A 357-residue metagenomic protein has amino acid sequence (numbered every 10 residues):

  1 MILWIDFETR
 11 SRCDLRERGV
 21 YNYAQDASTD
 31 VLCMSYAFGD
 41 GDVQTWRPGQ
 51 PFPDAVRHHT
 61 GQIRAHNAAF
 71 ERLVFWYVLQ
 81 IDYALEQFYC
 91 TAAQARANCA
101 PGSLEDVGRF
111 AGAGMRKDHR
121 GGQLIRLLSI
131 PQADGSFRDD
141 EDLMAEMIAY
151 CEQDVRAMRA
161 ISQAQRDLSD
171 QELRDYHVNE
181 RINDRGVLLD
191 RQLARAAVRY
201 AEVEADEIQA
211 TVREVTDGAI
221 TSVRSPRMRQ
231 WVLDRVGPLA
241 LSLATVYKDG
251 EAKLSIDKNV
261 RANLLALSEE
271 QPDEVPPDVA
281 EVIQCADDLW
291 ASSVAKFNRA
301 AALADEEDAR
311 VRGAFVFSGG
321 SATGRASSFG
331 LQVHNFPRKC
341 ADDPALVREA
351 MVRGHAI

Functional and structural regions predicted by a protein language model:
M1-L3, G61-Q62, L85, R185: The start of beta-strands in P-loop NTPase/AAA+ ATPase cores
M1-T29: Entry/capping segment at the start of metal-dependent catalytic domains with acidic active-site entry clusters
I2-C13, Q123-A356: Conserved "right-hand" nucleotidyltransferase catalytic core of DNA-directed polymerases
Y23-D26, Y83-A84, H334-K339: Short, low-complexity, polar/charged sequence segments that are solvent-exposed and flexible
D26-G49, G61-R166, Q171-Y176, I256: Active-site-proximal helix-loop-helix substrate-binding element of RNase H-like nuclease domains
P51-R57: Short amphipathic alpha-helix with an adjacent loop that forms part of the alpha/beta core around
